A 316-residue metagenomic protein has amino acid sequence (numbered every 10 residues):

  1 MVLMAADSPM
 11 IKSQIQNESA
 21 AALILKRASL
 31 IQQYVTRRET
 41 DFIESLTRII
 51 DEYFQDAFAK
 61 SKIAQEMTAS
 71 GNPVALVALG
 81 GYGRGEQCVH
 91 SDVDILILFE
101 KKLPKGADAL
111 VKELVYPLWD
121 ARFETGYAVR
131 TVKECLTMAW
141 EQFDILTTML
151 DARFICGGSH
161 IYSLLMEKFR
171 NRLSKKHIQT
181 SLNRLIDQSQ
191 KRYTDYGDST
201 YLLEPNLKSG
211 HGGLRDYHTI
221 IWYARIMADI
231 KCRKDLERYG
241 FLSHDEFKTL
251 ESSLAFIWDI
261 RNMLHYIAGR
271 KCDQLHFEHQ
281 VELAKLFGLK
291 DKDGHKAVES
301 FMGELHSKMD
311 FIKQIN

Functional and structural regions predicted by a protein language model:
M1-N72, D198: N-terminal regions immediately upstream of nucleotidyltransferase
M4-A5, K175-N316: Conserved nucleotidyltransferase catalytic core and NTase-mimicking acidic/glycine-rich helix/loop elements in nucleic
R37, F42, Q55-D108: Active-site nucleotide-donor binding segment shared across nucleotidyl transfer reactions
T47-Q55, S61, T68-A69, G106-I161 (+2 more regions): Conserved catalytic core of two-metal-ion nucleotidyltransferases
R48-T68, P73-V77, Y223-Y239, D245: Alpha-helical phosphate/pyrophosphate-handling elements in metalloenzyme active cores
A64-G71, Y127-C135, R233-D235, G269-E278: Short, glycine/acidic-rich hinge or "gate" loops at secondary-structure transitions that mediate conformational
G80, V89-S91, I97-E100, R122 (+3 more regions): Glycine-rich, histidine-containing beta strand-loop boundary motifs that form or position
W140-E204: C-terminal or mid-to-C-terminal helical accessory/interaction module adjacent to the motor/catalytic core
